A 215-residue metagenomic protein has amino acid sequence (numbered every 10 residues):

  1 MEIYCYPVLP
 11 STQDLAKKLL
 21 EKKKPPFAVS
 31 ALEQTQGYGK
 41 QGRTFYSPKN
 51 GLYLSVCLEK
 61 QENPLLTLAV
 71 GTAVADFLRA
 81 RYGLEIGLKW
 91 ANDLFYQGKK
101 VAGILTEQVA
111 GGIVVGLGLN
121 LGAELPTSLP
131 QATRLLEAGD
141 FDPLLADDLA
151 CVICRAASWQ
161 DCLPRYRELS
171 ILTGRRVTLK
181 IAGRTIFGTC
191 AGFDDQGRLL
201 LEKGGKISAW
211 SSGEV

Functional and structural regions predicted by a protein language model:
M1-A80, F187: N-terminal lobe of the biotin/lipoate ligase/transferase fold
K24, Q61-P64, L68-I86, Y96-V215: Long, positively charged amphipathic alpha-helical accessory segments at protein N-termini or as interdomain linkers
